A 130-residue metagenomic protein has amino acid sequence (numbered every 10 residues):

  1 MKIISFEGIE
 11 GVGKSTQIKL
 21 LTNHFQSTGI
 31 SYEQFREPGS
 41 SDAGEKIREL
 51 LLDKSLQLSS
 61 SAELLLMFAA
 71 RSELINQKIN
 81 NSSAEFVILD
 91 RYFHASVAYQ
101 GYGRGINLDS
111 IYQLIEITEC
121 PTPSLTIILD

Functional and structural regions predicted by a protein language model:
I3-F6: Hydrophobic anchor at the beta1->P-loop junction of P-loop NTPases
G11: Walker A (P-loop) phosphate-binding loop of P-loop NTPases
K14: Conserved lysine of the Walker
Q17, L21: Hydrophobic positions on the alpha1 helix immediately C-terminal to the Walker A/P-loop
T22-I30: Conserved phosphoryl-transfer catalytic core
I30-E119: ATP-dependent small-molecule kinase phosphotransfer cores that center on conserved nucleotide phosphate-binding segments
V87, T126-I128: Short, well-ordered beta-strand core segments
T122-S124: AAA+/SF3 P-loop NTPase mechanochemical coupling elements
